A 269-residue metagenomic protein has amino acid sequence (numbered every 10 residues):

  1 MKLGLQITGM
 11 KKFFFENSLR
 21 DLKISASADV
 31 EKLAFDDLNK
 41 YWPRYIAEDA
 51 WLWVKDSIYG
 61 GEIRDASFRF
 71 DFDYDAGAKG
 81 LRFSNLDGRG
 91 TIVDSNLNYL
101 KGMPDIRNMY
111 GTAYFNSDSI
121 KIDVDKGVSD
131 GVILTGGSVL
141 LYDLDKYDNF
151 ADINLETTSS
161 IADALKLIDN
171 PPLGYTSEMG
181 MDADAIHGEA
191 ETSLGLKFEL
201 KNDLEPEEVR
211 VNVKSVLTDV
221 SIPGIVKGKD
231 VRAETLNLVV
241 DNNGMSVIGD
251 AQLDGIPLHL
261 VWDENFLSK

Functional and structural regions predicted by a protein language model:
M1, K23-L81, R89-L97, L144-E208 (+4 more regions): Extended amphipathic, helix-rich lipid-handling scaffolds
M1-N17, D21, S95-L100, P104-A151 (+2 more regions): Strand-loop-strand
G80-S84, G102-I106, E205-V209, K227-V231: Short glycine/proline-enriched turns and hinge-like loops at secondary-structure junctions
